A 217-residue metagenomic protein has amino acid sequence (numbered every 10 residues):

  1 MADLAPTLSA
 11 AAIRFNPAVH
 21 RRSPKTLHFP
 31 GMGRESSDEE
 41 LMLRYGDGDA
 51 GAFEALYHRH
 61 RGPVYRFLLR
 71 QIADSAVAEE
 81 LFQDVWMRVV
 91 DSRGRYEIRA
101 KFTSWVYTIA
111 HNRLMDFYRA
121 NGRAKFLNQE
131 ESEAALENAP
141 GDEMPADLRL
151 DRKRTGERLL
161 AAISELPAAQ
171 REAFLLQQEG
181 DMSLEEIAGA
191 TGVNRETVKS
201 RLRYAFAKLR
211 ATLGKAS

Functional and structural regions predicted by a protein language model:
M1-D47, G51, A55, R59 (+4 more regions): Intrinsic, short, N-terminal disordered tails of RNA polymerase sigma-factor systems
L41, Y57-R61, Y65, S75-S92 (+1 more regions): Conserved RNAP core-binding helix
G46-D47, R70-A73, D84-K101, A120-G122: Sigma70-family region 2
G51, G62, I72-A73, A100 (+1 more regions): Residue-level signal for the short linker/turn that defines the boundary of a DNA-recognition helix
H60, R201-Y204: Residues within the DNA-recognition helix of helix-turn-helix
R66, E80-M87, A100-N112: Structural recognition of an alpha-helix C-terminal capping motif at a helix-to-coil junction
S75, Q170, R195, K199-L202: The DNA-contacting recognition helix of HTH DNA-binding domains and analogous helical DNA-recognition elements
D91-I98, T108-Q129, R152, R210: Arg/Lys-rich amphipathic alpha helix in sigma70-family domain 2
